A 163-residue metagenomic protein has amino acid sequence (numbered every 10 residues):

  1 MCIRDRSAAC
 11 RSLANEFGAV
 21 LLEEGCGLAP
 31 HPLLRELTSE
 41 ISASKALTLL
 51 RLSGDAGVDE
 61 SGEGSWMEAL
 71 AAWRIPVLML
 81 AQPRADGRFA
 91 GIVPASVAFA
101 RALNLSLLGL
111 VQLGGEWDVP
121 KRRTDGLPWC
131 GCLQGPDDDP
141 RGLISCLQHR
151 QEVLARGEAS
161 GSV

Functional and structural regions predicted by a protein language model:
M1-D5: Conserved small/polar residues in nucleotide/adenosyl-binding loops
S7-A14: Conserved G1/Walker A P-loop phosphate-binding module
A14-V20: Post-Walker A helix-loop "phosphate-sensing" segment adjacent to the P-loop in P-loop NTPases
L21-E23, G131: A structural preference for short, hydrophobic beta-strand core positions in alpha/beta folds
E23-P30, I41-G62: Switch II (G3) loop of P-loop NTPases
R35-I41, G142-L147: Short amphipathic alpha-helix with an adjacent loop that forms part of the alpha/beta core around
R51-V153: Conserved catalytic-core segment of NTP-binding enzymes
E152-V163: C-terminal-of-GTPase-core extension/linker across diverse P-loop GTPases
